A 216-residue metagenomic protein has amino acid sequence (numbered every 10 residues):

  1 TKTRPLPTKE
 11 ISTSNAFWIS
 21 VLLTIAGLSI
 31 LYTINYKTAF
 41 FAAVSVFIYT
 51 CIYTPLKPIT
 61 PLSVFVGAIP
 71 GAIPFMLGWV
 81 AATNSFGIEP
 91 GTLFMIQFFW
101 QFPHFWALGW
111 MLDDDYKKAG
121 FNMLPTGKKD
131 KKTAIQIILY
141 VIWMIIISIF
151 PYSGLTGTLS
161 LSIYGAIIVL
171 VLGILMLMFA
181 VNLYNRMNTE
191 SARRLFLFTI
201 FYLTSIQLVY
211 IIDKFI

Functional and structural regions predicted by a protein language model:
T1-I11, W106-T133: Cytosolic, membrane-interface loops and tails of multi-pass inner-membrane proteins
T1-T38, D130-S153: Multi-pass membrane catalytic core of lipid/isoprenoid biosynthesis enzymes
S12, K132, L177-S205: Interfacial loop-to-transmembrane junctions
T13-A82: Intramembrane alpha-helical segments
F17-V21, A39-A43, F65, P90-F94 (+3 more regions): Hydrophobic alpha-helical transmembrane segments
A26-F40, P74-Q97, I147-Y164, Y210-I216: Helix-coil boundary and interhelical linker segments in multi-pass alpha-helical membrane proteins
F47-P55, I96-D113, I145-S148, G173-L183: Transmembrane alpha-helical segments that form the membrane-embedded catalytic/substrate-channel core of multi-pass
A68-G109, D113-D115, D130-K131, I135-Q136: Functional transmembrane core segments of multi-pass inner-membrane proteins
